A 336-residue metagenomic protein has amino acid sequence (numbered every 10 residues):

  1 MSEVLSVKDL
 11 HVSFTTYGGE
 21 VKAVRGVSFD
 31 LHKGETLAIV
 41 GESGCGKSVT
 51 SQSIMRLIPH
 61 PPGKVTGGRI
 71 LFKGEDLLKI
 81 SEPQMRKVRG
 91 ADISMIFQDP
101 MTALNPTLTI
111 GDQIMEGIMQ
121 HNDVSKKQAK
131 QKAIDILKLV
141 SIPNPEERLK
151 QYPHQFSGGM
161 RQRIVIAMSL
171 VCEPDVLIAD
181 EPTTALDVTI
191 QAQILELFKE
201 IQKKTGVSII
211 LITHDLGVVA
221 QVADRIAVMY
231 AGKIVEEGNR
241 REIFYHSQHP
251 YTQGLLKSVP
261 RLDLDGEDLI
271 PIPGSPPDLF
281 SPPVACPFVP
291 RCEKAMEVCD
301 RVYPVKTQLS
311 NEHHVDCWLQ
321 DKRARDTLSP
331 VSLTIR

Functional and structural regions predicted by a protein language model:
E3, P143-E147, N239-R336: Short catalytic/signature loops enriched in Gly
V65-D76: Conserved ABC transporter NBD signature motif
E75-D76, K127-E147, L256: Conserved ABC ATPase "signature" region
L77-S94, Q120, E242-S247, L279-P283: ABC ATPase NBD coupling module
V171-D175: A short, proline-enriched helix->beta-strand linker immediately N-terminal to the Walker B motif in ABC-type P-loop
I178, P182, L186-D268: P-loop NTP-binding/switch modules centered on Walker-like glycine-rich loops
